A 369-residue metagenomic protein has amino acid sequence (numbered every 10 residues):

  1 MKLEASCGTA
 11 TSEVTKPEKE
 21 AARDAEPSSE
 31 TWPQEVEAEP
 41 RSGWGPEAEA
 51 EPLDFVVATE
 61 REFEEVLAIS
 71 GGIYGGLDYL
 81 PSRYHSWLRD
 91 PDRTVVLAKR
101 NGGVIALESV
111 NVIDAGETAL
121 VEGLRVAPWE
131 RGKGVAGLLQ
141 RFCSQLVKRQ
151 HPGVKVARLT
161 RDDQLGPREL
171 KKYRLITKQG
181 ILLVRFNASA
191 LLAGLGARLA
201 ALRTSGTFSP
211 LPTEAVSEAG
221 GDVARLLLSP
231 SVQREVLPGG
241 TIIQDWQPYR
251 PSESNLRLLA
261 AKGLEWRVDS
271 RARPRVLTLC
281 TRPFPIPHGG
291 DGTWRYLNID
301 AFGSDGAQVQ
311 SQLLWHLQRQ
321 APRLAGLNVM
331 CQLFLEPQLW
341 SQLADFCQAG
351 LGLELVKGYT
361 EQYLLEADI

Functional and structural regions predicted by a protein language model:
M1-A21, E47-E51: PEST-like, low-complexity acidic/proline-rich intrinsically disordered segments, predominantly at protein N-termini
S6-C7, S28-S82, I176, I181-R250: Short amphipathic alpha-helix that is part of the acyltransferase structural core
E49, D54-L124, D245-Y249, S254-A272 (+1 more regions): A conserved beta-strand-loop-helix scaffold within acyl/acetyltransferase catalytic domains
V112, R158-T160, R174-G196, Q348-A367: Conserved catalytic-core motifs of GNAT/GCN5-like acyltransferases
A119, Q140, L146-D163, R323-E336: Conserved GNAT acetyl-CoA-binding A-motif
G123-P128, G132-V147, A307-Q320: Conserved acetyl-CoA-binding loop-helix of GNAT-fold acetyltransferases
A193-V329: Non-catalytic interaction/regulatory modules that flank or connect domains
Q318-E366: C-terminal interaction modules of eukaryotic adaptor/scaffold proteins
